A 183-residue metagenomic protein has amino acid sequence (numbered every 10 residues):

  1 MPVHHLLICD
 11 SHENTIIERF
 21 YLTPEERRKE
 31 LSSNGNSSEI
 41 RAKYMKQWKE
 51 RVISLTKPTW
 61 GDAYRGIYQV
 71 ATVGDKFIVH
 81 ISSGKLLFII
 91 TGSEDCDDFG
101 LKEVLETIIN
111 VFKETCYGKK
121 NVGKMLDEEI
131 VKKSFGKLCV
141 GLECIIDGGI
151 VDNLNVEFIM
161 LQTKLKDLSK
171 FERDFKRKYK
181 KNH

Functional and structural regions predicted by a protein language model:
M1-H183: Acidic, low-complexity cytosolic segments
